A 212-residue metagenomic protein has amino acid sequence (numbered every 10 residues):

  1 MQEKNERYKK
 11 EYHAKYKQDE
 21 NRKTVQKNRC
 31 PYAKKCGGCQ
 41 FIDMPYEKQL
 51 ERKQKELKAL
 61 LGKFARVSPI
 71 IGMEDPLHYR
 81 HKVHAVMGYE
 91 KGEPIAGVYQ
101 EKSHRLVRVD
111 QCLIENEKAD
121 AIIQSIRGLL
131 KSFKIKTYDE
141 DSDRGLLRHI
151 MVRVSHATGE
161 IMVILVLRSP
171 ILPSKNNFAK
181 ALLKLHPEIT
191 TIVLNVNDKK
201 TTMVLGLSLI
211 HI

Functional and structural regions predicted by a protein language model:
M1-I210: Accessory RNA-recognition modules of RNA-modification enzymes
